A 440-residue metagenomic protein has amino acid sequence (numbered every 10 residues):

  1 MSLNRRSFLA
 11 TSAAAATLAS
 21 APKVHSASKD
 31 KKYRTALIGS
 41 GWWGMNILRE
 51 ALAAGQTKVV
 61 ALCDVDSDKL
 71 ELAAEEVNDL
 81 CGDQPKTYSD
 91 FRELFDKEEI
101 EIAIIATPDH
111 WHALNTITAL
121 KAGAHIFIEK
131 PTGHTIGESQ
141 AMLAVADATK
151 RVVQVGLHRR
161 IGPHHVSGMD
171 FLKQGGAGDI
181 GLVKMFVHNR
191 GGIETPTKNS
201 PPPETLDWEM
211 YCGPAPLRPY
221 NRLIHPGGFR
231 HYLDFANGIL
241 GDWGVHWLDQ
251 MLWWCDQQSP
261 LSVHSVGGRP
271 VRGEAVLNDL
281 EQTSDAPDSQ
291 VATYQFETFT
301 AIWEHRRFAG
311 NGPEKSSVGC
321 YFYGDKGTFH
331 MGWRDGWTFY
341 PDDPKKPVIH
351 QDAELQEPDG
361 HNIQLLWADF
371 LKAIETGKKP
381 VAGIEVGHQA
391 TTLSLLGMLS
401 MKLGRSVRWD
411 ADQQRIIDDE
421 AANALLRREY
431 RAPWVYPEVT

Functional and structural regions predicted by a protein language model:
M1-H125, G137-V152: N-terminal glycine-/serine-/threonine-rich beta1-alpha1-beta2 phosphate-ribose binding loop of Rossmann-like
T35-L37, V59-C63, I104-I105, F127-I128 (+8 more regions): Structural recognition of the beta-strand scaffold that forms the well-ordered cores of secreted hydrolase catalytic
L52, F95, A146, L172-K173 (+3 more regions): Hydrophobic residues in alpha-helical segments
A54, D83, A119, A144-R151 (+4 more regions): Secondary-structure transition/capping motifs at alpha-helix termini and the adjoining loop/turn into the next element
D64, G82, A106-H110, G133-G137 (+5 more regions): Alpha-helix capping and helix-loop boundary segments enriched in small/acidic/polar residues
D66-K69, Y88, P108-H112, T132-H134 (+4 more regions): Short, solvent-exposed turn/loop segments enriched in Gly/Ser/Thr/Pro and often Arg
H125-F127, T132-M210: A contiguous active-site-proximal alpha/beta segment in oxidoreductase catalytic domains
V166-S167, D179-K184, G191-T440: Contiguous beta-strand/loop segments that form the cofactor/metal-binding neighborhood of enzyme cores
